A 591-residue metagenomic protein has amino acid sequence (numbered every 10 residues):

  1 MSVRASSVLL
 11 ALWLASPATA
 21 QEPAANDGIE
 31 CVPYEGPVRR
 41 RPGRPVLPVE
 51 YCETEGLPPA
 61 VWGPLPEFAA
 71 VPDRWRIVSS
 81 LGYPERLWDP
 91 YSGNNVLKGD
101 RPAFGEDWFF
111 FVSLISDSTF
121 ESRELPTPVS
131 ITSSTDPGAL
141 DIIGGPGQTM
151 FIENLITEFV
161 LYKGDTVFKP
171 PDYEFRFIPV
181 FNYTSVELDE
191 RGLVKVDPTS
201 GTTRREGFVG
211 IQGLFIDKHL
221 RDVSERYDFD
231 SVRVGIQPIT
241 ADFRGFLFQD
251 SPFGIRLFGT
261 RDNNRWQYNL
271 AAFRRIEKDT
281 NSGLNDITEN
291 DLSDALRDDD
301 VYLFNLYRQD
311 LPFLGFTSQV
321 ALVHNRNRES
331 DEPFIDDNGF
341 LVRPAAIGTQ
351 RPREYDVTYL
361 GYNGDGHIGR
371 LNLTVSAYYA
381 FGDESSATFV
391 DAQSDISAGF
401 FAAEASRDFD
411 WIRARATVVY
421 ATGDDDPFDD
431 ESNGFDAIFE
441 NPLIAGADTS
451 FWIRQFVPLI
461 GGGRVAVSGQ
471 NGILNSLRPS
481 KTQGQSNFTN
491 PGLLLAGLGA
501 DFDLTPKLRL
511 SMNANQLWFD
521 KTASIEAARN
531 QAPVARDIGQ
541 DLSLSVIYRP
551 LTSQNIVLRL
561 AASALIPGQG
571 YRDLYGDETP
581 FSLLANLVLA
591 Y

Functional and structural regions predicted by a protein language model:
A18-P171, D410, A414, D426 (+2 more regions): N-terminal periplasmic/intermembrane-space "pro-region" immediately following the signal or transit peptide
P37-R40, S92-A103, P128, S134-T280 (+4 more regions): Outer-membrane beta-barrel channel domains
G82-V112, R123-T127, Y162-F175, L220-D230 (+6 more regions): Short loop/turn motifs that connect adjacent beta-strands in outer-membrane beta-barrel proteins
G93, D100, L114, L155-L161 (+9 more regions): Residues on the lipid-exposed face of transmembrane beta-strands in outer-membrane beta-barrel proteins
V112-S118, F175-P179, V232-V234, Y268-L270 (+9 more regions): Membrane-embedded beta-strand positions of outer-membrane beta-barrel proteins
R226-D228, Q237-S432, L494-A496, D503-L504 (+4 more regions): Signature for the C-terminal beta-barrel architecture of outer-membrane proteins
V418-A421, D425-A532, R536-D537: C-terminal structural cap/anchor segments
A421, N441, P550-Y591: Predominantly the C-terminal beta-signal and adjacent terminal strand-loop region of outer-membrane beta-barrel
